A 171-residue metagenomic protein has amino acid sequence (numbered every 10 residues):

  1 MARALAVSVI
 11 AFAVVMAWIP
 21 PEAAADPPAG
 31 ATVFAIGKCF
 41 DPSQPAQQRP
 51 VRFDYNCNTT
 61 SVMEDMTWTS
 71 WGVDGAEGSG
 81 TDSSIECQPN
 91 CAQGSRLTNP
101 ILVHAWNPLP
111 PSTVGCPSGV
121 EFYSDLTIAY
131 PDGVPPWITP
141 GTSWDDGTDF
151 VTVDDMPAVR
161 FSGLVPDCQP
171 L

Functional and structural regions predicted by a protein language model:
M1-A4: Positively charged n-region of N-terminal signal peptides that target proteins for export
V7-A17: Bacterial N-terminal signal peptides
V15-A35: C-terminal region of N-terminal signal peptides and the immediate post-cleavage residues of exported proteins
A23-A24, A31, P45-Q48, V103 (+2 more regions): A generic alpha-helix propensity feature with a strong bias for hydrophobic helices
F34-E86: Short, surface-exposed binding/anchoring microloops in extracellular/periplasmic proteins
G78-P170: Extracytosolic low-complexity repeat regions of secreted or lipid-anchored proteins
